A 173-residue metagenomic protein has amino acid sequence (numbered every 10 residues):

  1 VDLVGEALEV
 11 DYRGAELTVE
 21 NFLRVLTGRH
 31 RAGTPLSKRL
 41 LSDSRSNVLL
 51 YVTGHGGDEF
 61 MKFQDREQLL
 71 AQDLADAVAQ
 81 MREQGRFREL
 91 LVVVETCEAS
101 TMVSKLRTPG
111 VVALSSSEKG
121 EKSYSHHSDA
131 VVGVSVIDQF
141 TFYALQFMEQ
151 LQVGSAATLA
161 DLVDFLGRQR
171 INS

Functional and structural regions predicted by a protein language model:
V1-S173: Cysteine endopeptidase catalytic domains of the caspase/legumain-like
